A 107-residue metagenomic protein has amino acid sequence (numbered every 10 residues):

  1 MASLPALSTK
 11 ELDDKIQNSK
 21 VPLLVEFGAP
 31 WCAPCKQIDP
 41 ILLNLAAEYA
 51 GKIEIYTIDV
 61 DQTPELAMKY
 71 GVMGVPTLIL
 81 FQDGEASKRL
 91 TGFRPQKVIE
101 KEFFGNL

Functional and structural regions predicted by a protein language model:
L4-P22: A short beta-strand-turn-helix
P5, E54-Y56, S87-L90: Structural signal for short hydrophobic segments within the conserved structured cores of catalytic domains across
S8, D59-D61: Conserved acidic residues
K20, F27-W31, G74: Short pre-active-site segment immediately N-terminal to redox-active cysteine/selenocysteine motifs in thiol-based
K20-P22, Q37-I58: Conserved helix-turn-beta segment immediately C-terminal to the redox Cys motif in thioredoxin-like folds
L23, P64, Y70-I79: Structural micro-motif
F27-I41: Conserved redox-active cysteine motifs that mediate thiol-disulfide chemistry, especially di-cysteine Cys-X(1-2)-Cys
G74, I79-L107: Non-catalytic, surface beta->alpha helical segment in thiol-disulfide oxidoreductase systems
